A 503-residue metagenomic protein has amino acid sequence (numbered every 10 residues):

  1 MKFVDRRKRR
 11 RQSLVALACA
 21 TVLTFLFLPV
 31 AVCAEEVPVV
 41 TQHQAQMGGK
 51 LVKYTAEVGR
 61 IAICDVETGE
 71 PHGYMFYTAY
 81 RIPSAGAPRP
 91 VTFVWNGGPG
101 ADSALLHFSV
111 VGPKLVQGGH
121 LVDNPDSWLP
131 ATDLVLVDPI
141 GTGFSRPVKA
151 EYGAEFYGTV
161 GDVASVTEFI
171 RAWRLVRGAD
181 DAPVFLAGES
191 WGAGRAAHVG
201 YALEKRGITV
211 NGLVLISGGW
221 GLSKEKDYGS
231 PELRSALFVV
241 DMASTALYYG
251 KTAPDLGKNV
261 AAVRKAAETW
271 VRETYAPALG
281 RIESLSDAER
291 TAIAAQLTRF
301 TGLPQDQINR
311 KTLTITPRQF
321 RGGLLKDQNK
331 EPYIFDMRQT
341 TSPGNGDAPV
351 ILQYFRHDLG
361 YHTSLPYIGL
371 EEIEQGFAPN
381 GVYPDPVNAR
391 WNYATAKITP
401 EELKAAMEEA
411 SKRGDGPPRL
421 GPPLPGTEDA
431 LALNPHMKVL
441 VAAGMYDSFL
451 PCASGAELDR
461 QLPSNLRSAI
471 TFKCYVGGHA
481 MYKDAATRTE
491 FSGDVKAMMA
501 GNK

Functional and structural regions predicted by a protein language model:
A34-V91: Catalytic-loop region of hydrolases
T68-E155: N-terminal cap/lid subdomain of alpha/beta-hydrolase-fold enzymes
L129, P139, F156-R174: Alpha/beta-hydrolase active-site loop
A179-S190: Alpha/beta-hydrolase fold nucleophile elbow
A202-R299: A catalytic-pocket lid/entrance helix-loop region that shapes and gates access to the active site across common
I282-F449: Alpha/beta-hydrolase fold catalytic core
M437, P451-Q461: Short alpha-helix in the alpha/beta-hydrolase fold that links the catalytic acid
G478-R488: Catalytic histidine-centered segment of alpha/beta-hydrolase-like enzymes
